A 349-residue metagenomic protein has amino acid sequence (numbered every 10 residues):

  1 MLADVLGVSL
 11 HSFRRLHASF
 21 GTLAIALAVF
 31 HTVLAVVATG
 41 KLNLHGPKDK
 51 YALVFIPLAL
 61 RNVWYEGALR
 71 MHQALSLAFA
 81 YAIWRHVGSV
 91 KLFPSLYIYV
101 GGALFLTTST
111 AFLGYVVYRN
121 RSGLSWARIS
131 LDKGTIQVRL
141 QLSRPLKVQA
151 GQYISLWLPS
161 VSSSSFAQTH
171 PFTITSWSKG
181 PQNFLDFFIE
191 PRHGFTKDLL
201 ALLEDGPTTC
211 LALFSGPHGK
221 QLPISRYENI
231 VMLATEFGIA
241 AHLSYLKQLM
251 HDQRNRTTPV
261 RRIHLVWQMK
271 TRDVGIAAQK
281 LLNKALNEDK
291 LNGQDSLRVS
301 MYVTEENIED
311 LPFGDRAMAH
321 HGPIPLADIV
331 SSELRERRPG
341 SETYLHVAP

Functional and structural regions predicted by a protein language model:
M1-L113: Membrane-embedded alpha-helical bundles of multi-pass integral membrane proteins
L6, L23, W64-A68, L96 (+11 more regions): Amphipathic alpha-helical protein-protein interaction segments
V8, R15, A28, R70 (+8 more regions): Acidic, Ser/Thr-rich intrinsically disordered and amphipathic helical segments
H11-A35, T235-V266: Classical protein tyrosine phosphatase
F55, A59, E66, A74-H86 (+2 more regions): Membrane-proximal cytosolic interface modules of multi-pass membrane proteins
L77, F187, R192-T196, A201-P207 (+2 more regions): Reductase modules of NAD(P)H-dependent flavoproteins
Q137-A234, K247, H251, D295 (+1 more regions): FAD-binding FR-type
F214-M250, R262-V266, A277, S331-P349: C-terminal, well-structured subdomains that either form a transmembrane helix-short loop-helix hairpin in multi-pass
